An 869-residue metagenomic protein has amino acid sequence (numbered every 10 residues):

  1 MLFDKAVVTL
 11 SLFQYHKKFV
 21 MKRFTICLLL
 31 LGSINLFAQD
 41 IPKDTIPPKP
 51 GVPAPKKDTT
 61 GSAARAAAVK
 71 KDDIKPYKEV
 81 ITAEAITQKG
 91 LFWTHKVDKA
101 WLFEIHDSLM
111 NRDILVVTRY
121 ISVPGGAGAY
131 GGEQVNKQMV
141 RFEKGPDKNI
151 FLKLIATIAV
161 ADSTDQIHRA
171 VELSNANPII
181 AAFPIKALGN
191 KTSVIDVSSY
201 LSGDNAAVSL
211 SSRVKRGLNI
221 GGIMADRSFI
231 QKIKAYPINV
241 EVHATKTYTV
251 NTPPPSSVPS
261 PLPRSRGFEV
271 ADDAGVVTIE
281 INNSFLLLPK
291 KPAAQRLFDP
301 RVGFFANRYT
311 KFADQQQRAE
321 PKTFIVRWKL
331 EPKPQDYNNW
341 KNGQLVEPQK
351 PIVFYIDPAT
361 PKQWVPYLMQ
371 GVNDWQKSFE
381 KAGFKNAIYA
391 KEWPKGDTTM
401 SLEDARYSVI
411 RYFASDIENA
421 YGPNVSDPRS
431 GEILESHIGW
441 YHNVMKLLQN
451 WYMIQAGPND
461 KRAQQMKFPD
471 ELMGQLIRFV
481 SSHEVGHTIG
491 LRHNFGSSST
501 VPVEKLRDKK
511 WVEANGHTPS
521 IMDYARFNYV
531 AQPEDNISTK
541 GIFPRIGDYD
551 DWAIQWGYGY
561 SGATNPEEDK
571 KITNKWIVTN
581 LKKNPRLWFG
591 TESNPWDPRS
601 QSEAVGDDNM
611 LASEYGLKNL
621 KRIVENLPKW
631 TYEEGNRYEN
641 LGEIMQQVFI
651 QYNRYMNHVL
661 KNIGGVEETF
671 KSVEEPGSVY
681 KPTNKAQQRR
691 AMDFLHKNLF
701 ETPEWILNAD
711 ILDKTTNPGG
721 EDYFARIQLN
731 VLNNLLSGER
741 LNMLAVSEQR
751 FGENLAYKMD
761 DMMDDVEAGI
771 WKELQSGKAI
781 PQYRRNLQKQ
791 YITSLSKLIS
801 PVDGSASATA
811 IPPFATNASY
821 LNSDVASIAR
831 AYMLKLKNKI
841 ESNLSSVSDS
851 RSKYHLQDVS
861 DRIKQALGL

Functional and structural regions predicted by a protein language model:
M1-P42: Bacterial Sec-dependent N-terminal signal peptides
I41-T360, S378, A387, W393-L447 (+4 more regions): Auxiliary tRNA-acceptor-end handling modules of aminoacyl-tRNA synthetases
P361-L368, V372, D470-R478, N515 (+2 more regions): Solvent-exposed, acidic/flexible segments
P366-N373, K377, F479, I650 (+2 more regions): Solvent-exposed, polar/charged alpha-helical surfaces in well-ordered, non-transmembrane soluble domains, broadly
N373-F384, G486-H487, L491, F527 (+1 more regions): Sec-exported extracytoplasmic/periplasmic mature domains
E392-F413, Q475-Q532: The catalytic-center signature of Zn2+-dependent metalloproteases
Y421, S426, E432-H437, S481-I489 (+2 more regions): Extended catalytic-interface subdomain
S498-L869: Conserved catalytic/binding loops enriched for acidic/polar residues
